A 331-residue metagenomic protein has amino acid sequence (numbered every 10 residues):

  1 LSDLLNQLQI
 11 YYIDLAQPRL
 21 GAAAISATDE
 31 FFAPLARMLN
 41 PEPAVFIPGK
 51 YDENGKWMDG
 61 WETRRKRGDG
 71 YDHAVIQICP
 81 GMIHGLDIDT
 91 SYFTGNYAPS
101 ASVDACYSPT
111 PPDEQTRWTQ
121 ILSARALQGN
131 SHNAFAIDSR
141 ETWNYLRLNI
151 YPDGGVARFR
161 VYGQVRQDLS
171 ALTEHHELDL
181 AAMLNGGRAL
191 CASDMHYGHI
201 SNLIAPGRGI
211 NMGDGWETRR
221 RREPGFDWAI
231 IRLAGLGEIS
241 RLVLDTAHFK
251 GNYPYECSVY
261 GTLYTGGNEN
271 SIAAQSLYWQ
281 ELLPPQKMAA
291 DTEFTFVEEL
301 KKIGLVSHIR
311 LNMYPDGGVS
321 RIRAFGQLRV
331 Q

Functional and structural regions predicted by a protein language model:
L1-G68, H84, S91-Y107, A136-P224 (+3 more regions): Juxtadomain low-complexity/linker regions and immediately adjacent membrane-anchoring helices
R67-I78, R220-A234: Short beta-strands within extracellular/lumenal beta-sheet-rich domains
I76-Q77, T90-F93, R232-L233, F249: Short, charged/polar micro-motifs that form catalytic or ligand-binding hotspots
Q77-C79, T119-G155, F226, L233 (+2 more regions): Beta-sandwich interaction modules
I83-G85, I239-R241: A short, Gly/Thr-enriched small/hydrophobic beta-strand-prone motif that recurs across taxa
D87-D89, V243-D245: Short edge beta-strand/loop segments characteristic of extracellular beta-sandwich folds
P111-S123, G267-P284, Q331: Surface-exposed loop/edge segments in extracytoplasmic proteins
